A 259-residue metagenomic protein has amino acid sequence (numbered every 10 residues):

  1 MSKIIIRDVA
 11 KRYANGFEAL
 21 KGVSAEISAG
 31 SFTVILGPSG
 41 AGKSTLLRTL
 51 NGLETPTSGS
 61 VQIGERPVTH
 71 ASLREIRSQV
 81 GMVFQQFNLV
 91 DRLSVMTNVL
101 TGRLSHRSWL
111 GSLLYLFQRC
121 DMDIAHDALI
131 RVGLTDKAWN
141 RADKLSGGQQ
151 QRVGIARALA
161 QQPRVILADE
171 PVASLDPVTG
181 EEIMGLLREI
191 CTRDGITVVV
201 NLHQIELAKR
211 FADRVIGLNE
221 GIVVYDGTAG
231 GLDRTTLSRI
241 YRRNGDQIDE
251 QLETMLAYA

Functional and structural regions predicted by a protein language model:
N51: Helix-to-loop junction immediately C-terminal to a conserved catalytic motif
P67-G81, G111-M122, L232: ABC ATPase NBD coupling module
R141-L145, Q149: Conserved ABC ATPase signature
Q162: Conserved catalytic motifs of ABC-family nucleotide-binding domains
I166-D169: Catalytic Walker B motif of ABC-type/P-loop ATPase nucleotide-binding domains
P177-T179: Helix N-cap at the start of a conserved alpha-helix in ABC-type nucleotide-binding domains
